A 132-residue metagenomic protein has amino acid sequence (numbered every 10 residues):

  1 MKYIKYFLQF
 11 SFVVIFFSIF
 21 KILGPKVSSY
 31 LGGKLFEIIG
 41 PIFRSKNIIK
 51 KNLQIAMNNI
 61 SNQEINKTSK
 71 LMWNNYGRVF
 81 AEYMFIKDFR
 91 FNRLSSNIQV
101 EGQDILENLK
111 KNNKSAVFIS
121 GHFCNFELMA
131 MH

Functional and structural regions predicted by a protein language model:
M1-S120: Membrane-anchoring hydrophobic helices of lipid-metabolizing enzymes
K111-N113, N125-M131: Membrane-embedded segments
